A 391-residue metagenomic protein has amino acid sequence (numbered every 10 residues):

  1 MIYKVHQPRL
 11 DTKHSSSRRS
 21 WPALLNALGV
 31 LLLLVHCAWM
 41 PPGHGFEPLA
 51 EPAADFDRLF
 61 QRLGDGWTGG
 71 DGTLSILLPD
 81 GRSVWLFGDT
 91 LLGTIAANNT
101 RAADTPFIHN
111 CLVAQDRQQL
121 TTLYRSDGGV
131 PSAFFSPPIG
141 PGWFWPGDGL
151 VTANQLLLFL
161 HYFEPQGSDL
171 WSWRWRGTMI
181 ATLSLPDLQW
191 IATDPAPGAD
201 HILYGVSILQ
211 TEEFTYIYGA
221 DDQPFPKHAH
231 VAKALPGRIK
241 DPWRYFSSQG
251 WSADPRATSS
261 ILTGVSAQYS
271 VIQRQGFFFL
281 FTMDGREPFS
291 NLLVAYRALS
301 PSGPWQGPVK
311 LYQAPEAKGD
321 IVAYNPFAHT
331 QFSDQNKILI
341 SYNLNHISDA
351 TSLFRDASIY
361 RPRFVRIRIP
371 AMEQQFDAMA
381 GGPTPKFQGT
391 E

Functional and structural regions predicted by a protein language model:
M1-S20: N-terminal secretory signal peptides that target proteins for export/translocation
P22-L31: Sec-dependent N-terminal signal peptides
C37-W39: N-terminal Sec signal peptide cleavage junction
P41-T68, L78-G142, V151-D200, T211-S266 (+3 more regions): Beta-rich carbohydrate-recognition and catalytic domains
D71-L74, P141-D148, Y204-S207, A267-S270 (+1 more regions): Beta-propeller and closely related beta-sheet repeat lectin domains
K310-Y312, A323-P326: C-terminal soluble interaction/assembly domains
